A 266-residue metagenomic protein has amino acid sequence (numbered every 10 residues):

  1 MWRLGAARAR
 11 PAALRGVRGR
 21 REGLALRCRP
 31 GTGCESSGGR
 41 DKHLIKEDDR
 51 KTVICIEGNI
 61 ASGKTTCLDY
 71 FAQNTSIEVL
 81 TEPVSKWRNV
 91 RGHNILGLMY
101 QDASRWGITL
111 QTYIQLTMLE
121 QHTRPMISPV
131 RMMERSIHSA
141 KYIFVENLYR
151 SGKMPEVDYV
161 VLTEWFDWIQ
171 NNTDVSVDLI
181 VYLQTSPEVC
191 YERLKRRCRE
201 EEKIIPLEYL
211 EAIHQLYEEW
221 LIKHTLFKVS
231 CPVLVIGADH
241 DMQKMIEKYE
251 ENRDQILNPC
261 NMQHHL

Functional and structural regions predicted by a protein language model:
W2-R10, G16-G31, L44, Y191-L266: NTP-dependent small-molecule kinase module
T32-E47: Pre-Walker A adenine-sensing motif
I56: Hydrophobic anchor at the beta1->P-loop junction of P-loop NTPases
N59: P-loop (Walker A) phosphate-binding loop of NTP-binding proteins
K64: Conserved lysine of the Walker
C67, F71: Hydrophobic positions on the alpha1 helix immediately C-terminal to the Walker A/P-loop
A72-M118, V145-E146: Conserved substrate/cofactor phosphate-moiety recognition/catalytic segment in nucleotide-dependent phosphotransferases
K141-L216: A glycine- and Lys/Arg-enriched "phosphate-lid" helix/loop adjacent to the NTP-binding pocket of small-molecule kinases
